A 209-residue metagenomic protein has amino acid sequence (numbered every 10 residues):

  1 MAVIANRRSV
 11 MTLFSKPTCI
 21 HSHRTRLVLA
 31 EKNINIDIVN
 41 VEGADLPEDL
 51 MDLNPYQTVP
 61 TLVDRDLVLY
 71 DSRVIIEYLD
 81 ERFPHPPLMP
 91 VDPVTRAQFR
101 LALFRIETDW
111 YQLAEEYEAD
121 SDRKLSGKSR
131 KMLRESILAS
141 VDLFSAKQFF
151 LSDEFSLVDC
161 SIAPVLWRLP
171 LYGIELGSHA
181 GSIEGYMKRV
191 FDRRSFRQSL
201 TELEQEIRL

Functional and structural regions predicted by a protein language model:
M1-V141, Q148: GST-like domain detector, emphasizing the conserved glutathione-binding G-site in the N-terminal thioredoxin-like
V39, S72, H179, L200-T201: Residue-level detector of family-conserved "landmark" positions at structurally sensitive sites
G43-A44, I183, E204: Conserved beta-strand edge residues that scaffold enzyme active sites
E48-D49, K188, L209: Short Asp/Glu-rich motifs
R65, A163, E202: Conserved residues at the C-terminal ends of beta-strands
V94, I106-S195, S199: GST-like fold's C-terminal all-alpha helical module
T201-L209: Terminal-tail/helix-coil boundary detector
